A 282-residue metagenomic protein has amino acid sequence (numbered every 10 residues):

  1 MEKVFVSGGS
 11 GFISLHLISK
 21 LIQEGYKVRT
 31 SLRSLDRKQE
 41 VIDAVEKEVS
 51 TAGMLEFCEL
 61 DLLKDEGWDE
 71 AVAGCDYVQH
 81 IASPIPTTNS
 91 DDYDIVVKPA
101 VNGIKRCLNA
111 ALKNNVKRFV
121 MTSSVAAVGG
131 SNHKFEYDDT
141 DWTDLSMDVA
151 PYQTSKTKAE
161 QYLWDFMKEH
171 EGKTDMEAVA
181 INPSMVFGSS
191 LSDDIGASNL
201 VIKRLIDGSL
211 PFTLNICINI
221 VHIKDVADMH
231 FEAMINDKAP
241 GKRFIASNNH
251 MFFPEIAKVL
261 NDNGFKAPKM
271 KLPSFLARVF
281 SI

Functional and structural regions predicted by a protein language model:
V4-Y26, S31: N-terminal Rossmann NAD(P)H-binding glycine-rich loop of SDR-like oxidoreductase domains
E46-N102: NAD(P)H-binding glycine-rich loop region in Rossmannoid oxidoreductase-like domains and their noncatalytic homologs
H80, P84, S90-Y152, E171: Conserved Rossmann-fold NAD(P)-dependent oxidoreductase catalytic core, especially the SDR/UDP-sugar
N89, D144-V149, S192-D193, N199-V221: A conserved pocket-lining segment of Rossmann-fold NAD(P)-dependent short-chain dehydrogenase/reductase
M147-A178: Active-site Tyr-X1-5-Lys
G172-D175, G188-V201, A233-F244: Glycine/proline-rich active-site loop of Rossmann-fold NAD(P)-dependent oxidoreductases
A197, F212-M234, K242: Substrate-positioning beta->alpha
M229-I282: Mid/C-terminal beta-alpha module of Rossmann-like enzyme folds, strongest in SDR-family dehydrogenases/epimerases
